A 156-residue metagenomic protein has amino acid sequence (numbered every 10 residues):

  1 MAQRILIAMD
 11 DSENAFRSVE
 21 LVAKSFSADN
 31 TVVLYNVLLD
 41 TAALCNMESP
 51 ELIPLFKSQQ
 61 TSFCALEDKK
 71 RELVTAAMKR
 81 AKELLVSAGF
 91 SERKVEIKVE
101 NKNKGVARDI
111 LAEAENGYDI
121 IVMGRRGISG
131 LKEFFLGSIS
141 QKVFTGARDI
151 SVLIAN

Functional and structural regions predicted by a protein language model:
A2-C64, A88: Small/aliphatic-rich secondary-structure junction motif
A15-S18, V106-A107, L136: Amphipathic coiled-coil/heptad-repeat helices and related helical stalk/stem segments that mediate oligomerization
F26-A28, F90, E115, A147-R148: Short conserved AdoMet
Y35-V37, K98-K102, A155: Conserved beta-strand termini and adjacent loop/short-helix elements that scaffold enzyme active sites in alpha/beta
D68-L73, A77: Low-complexity, serine/threonine/proline-enriched polar segments
K79, E83-I120: Structural beta-alpha unit
A112-N156: Gly/Ser-rich helix-loop-strand patches that form or flank binding pockets for ribonucleotide-derived cofactors
